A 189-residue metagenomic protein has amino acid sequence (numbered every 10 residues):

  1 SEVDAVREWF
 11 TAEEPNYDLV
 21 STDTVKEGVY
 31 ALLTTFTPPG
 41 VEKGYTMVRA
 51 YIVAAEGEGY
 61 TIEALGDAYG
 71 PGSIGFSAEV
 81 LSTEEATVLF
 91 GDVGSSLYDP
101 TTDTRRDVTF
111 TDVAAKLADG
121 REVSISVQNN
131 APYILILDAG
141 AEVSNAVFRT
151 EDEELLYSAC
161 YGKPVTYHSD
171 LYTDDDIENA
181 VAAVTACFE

Functional and structural regions predicted by a protein language model:
S1-S21, K26, D112-A115, A180-F188: Short, non-transmembrane alpha-helical segments in secretory-pathway proteins
A12-A54, S144-A146, E189: Exposed beta-strand-loop-beta-strand "reactive/processing" segments of non-cytosolic proteins
V25, P38, A54-G57, G70 (+3 more regions): Acidic surface patches and DE-rich sequence motifs
F36-P38, D92-D99, T109-F110: Short regulatory "switch" loops immediately downstream of catalytic or recognition motifs within protein catalytic
Y45, A55-L65, R105, E122 (+1 more regions): Tryptophan-centered short beta-strand motifs
Y51-A68, E154-A159: Short beta-strand edge/turn micro-motifs at domain boundaries
G66-P100, S169-A182: Extracellular ectodomain segments of secreted/surface proteins
E84-A86, Y98-Y172: Ser/Thr-rich low-complexity repeats and stalk/linker segments
